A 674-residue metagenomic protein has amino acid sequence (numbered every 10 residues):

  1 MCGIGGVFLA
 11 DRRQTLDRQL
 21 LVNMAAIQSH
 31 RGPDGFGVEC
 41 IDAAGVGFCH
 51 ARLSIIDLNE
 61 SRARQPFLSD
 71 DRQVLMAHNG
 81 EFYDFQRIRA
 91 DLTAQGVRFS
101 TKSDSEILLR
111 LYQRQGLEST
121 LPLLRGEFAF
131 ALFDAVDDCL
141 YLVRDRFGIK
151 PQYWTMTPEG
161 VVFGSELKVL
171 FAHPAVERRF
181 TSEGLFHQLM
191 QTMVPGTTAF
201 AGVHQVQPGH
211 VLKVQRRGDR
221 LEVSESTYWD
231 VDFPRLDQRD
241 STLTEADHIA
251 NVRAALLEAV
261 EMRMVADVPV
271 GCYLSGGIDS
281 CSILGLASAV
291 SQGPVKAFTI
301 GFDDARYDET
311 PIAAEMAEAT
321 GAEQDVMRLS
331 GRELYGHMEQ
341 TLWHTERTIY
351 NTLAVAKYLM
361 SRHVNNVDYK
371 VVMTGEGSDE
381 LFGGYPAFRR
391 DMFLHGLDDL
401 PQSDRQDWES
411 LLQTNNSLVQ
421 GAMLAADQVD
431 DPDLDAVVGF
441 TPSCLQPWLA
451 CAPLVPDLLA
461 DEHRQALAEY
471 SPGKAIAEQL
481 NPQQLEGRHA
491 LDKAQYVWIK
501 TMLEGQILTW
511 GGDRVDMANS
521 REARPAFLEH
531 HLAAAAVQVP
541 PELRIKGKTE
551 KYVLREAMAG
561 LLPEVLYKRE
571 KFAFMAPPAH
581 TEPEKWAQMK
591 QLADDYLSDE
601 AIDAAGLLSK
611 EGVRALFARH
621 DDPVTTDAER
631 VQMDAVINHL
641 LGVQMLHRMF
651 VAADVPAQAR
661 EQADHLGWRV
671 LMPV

Functional and structural regions predicted by a protein language model:
M1-E346, K357, A559-G560, L641: Cysteine-centered catalytic environments shared across enzyme families
M1-I4, F8, V22-N23, D42 (+5 more regions): Adenosyl-5′-phosphate
C139-Y141, K150-P151, F171, E380-G384 (+3 more regions): Short catalytic/ligand-binding loop motif for oxyanion handling, primarily in non-cytosolic enzymes, centered on
R146, L359-D427, L508-L532: Active-site adenylate/phosphate-handling loop in enzymes that bind or generate adenylated species
G160, F388-M392, A659: Glycine-rich, phosphate-binding/catalytic loops in enzymes
E339-W343, N366, A387-R390, T581-E584: Short low-complexity, flexible loop/linker segments enriched in glycine and/or proline with clustered acidic
I349-N351: Acceptor-substrate binding/catalytic loop of class I
L353-L359: Adenylate-forming
